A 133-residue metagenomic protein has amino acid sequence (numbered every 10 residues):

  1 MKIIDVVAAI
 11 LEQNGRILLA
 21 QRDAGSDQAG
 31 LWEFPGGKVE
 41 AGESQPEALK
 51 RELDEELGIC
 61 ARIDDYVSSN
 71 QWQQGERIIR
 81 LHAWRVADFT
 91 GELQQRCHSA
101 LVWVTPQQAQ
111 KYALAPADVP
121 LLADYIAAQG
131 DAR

Functional and structural regions predicted by a protein language model:
M1-L18, K38: Conserved N-terminal beta-strand and adjoining loop/helix that marks the start of the Nudix/MutT-like hydrolase domain
D5-V7, G15, I79-H82, S99: Change "...and in nucleic-acid phosphodiester-cleaving endonucleases..." to "...and in nucleic-acid processing enzymes
L11-E12, L19, V86-D88, W103: Conserved hydrophobic "DFG−1" position in protein kinase catalytic cores
S26-G30: A conserved beta-turn-beta hairpin within the catalytic core of GNAT-like acetyltransferases that forms part
F34-Y66, T105: The catalytic Nudix box helix
C60-A61, N70-E92, V102: Active-site-adjacent beta-strand/loop module that shapes the phosphate/pyrophosphate-binding cleft
R85, Q94-Y125: NUDIX/MutT-family hydrolases
I126-R133: Generic C-terminal helix-cap and adjacent flexible tail
